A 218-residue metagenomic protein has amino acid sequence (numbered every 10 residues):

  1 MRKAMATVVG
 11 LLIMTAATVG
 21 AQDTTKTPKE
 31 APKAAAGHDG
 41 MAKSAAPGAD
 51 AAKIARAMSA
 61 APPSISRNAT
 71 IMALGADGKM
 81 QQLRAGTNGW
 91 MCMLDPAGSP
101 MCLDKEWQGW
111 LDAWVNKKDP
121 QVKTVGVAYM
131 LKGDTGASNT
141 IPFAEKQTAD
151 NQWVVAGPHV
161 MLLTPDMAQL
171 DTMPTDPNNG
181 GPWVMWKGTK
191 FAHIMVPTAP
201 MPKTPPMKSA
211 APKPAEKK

Functional and structural regions predicted by a protein language model:
M1-Q22: Sec-dependent N-terminal signal peptides
K3, M14, E30-K33, M41: Exposed boundary/loop context
M5-A6, K26, P212: Generic early N-terminus positional signal peaking at residue ~5-7
A21-A31: Cleaved targeting-peptide boundary
A35-K217: Primary mode marks residue(s) on the alpha4-beta5-alpha5 output face of response regulator receiver
